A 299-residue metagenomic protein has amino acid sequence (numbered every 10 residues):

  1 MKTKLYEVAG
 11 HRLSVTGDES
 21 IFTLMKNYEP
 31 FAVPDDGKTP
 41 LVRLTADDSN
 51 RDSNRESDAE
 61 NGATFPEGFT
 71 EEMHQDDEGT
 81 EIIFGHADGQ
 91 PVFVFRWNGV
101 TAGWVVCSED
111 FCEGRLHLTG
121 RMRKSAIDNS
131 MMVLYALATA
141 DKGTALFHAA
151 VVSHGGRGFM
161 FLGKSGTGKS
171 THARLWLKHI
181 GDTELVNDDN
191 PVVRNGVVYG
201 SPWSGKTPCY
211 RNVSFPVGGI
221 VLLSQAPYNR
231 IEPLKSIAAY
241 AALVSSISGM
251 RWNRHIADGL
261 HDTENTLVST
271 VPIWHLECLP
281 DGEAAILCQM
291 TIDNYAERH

Functional and structural regions predicted by a protein language model:
M1-M160, S165, L175-E184, V192-H299: A noncatalytic interaction/capping subdomain that flanks phosphate/NTP-handling catalytic cores
G168: Conserved glycine(s) of the Walker
H172: Hydrophobic positions on the alpha1 helix immediately C-terminal to the Walker A/P-loop
